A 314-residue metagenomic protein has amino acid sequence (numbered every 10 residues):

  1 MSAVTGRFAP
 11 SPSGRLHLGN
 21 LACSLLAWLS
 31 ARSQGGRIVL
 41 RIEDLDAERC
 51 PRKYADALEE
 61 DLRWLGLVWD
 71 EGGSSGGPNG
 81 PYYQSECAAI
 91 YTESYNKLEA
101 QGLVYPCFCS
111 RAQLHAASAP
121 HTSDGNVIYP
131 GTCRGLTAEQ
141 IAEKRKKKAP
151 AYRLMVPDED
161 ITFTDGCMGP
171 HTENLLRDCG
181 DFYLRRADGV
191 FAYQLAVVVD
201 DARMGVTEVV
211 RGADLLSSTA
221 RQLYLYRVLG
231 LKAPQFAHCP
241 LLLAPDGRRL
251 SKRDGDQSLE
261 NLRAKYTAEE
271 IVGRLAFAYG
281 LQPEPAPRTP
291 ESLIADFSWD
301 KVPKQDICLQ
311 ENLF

Functional and structural regions predicted by a protein language model:
M1-R15, S33, I38, L65 (+4 more regions): Non-catalytic terminal extensions that flank enzyme cores
M1-S118, T122, A213-D214, S218-L231 (+1 more regions): N-terminal Rossmann-like or analogous alpha/beta NTP/dinucleotide-binding catalytic cores that position adenine
D46-D56, A244-D246, A295-P303: Short, mixed-charge aromatic SLiMs
A55, A88, R111-L114, N126 (+4 more regions): Alpha-helix initiation and N-capping motif
L65-G73, L103, Y129-A142, K265: Short, basic, helix/turn surface patches
D70-G73, A233-F236, Q282-R288: Short, surface-exposed acidic
Y82-K97, H121-V127, P150-D158, A278-L293: Short secondary-structure transition/capping segments
A112-S251, S258-L262, E311-F314: Active-site cores that bind ATP or allylic diphosphates and position pyrophosphate for catalysis
